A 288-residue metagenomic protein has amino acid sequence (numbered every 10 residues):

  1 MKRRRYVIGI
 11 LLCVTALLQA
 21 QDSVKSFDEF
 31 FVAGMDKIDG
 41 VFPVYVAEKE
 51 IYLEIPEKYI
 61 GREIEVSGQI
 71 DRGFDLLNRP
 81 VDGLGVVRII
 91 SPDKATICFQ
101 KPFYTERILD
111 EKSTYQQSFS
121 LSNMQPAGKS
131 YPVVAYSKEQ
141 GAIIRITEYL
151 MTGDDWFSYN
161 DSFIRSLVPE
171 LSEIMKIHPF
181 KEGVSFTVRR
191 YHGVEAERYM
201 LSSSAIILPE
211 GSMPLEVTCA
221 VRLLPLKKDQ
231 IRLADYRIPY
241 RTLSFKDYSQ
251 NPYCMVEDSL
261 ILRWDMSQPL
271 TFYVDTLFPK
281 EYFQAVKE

Functional and structural regions predicted by a protein language model:
M1, A20-S23: Basic/polar N-terminal segments that are highly enriched at the extreme N-terminus, encompassing both cleavable
M1-V7: Bacterial N-terminal signal peptides that target proteins for export
I8-L11, V41: Generic detector of short alpha-helix boundary/capping microenvironments and adjacent low-complexity segments
L11-A20: Hydrophobic h-region of N-terminal signal peptides that target proteins for export in Gram-negative bacteria
D22-K287: Auxiliary tRNA-acceptor-end handling modules of aminoacyl-tRNA synthetases
